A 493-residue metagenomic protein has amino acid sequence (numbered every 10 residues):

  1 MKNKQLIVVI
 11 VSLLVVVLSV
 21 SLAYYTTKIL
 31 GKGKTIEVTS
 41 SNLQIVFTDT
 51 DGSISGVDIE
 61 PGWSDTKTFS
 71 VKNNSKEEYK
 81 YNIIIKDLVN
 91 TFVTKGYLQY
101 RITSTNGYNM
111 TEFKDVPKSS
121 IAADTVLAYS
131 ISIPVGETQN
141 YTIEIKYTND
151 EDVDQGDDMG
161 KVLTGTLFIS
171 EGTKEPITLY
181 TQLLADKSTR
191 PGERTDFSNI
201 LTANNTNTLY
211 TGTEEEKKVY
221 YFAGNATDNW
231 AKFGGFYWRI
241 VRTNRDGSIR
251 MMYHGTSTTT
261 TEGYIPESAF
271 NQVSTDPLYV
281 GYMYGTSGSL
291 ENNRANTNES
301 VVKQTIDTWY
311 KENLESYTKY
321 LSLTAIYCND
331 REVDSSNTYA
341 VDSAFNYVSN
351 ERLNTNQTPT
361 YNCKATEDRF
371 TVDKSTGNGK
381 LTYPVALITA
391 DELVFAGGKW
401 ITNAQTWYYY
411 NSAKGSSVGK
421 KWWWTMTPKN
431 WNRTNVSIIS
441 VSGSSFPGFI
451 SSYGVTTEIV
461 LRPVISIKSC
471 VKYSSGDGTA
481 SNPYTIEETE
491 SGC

Functional and structural regions predicted by a protein language model:
K2-P61, D157-P176, D477: Short, polar/proline-rich extracytoplasmic segments that appear immediately after membrane translocation
V16-S19, Y25, I59-K114: Surface-exposed interaction patch
V17, L30, D51, W63-D65 (+3 more regions): Residues that act as N-cap/strand-start positions at coil-to-secondary-structure junctions
T50-S55, D65-T68, I84, A123-S130 (+1 more regions): Short structured motifs
G56, G107-K146: Extracellular adhesion/glycan-binding regions together with long Ser/Thr- and acidic-residue-rich low-complexity tracts
W63-Y79, L127-E175: C-terminal, structured domain-capping segment
L88-T91, F168-G172, T256-T259: Short edge-strand/loop segments of extracellular domains
E175-C493: Long, domain-scale functional regions
